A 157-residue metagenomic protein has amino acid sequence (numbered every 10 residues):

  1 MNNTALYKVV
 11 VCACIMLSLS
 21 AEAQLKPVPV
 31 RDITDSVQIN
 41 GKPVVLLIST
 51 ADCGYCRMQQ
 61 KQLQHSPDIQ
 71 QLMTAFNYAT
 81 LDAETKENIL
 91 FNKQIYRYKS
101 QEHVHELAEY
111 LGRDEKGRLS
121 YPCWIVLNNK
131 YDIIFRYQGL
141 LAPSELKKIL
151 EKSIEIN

Functional and structural regions predicted by a protein language model:
M1-V10: Bacterial N-terminal signal peptides that target proteins for export
V9-S18: Bacterial N-terminal signal peptides
E22-Q24: Boundary of Sec targeting at the N-terminus
I39-G54: Short active-site neighborhood of thiol/selenol oxidoreductases, capturing the structured segment around
C53-R57, W124: The canonical Cys-X-X-Cys-His
R57-L72: Typically the conserved alpha-helix immediately C-terminal to a functionally engaged Cys/Sec in thioredoxin-like
P67, N77-I133, K152: Thioredoxin-like thiol-disulfide oxidoreductase module
D132-N157: Thiol-/selenol-based redox modules, centered on thioredoxin-like and closely related oxidoreductase domains
